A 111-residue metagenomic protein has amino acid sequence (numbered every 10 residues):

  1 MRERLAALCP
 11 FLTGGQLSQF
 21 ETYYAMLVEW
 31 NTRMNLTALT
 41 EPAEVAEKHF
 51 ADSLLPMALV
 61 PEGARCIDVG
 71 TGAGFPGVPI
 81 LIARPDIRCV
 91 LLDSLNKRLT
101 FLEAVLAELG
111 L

Functional and structural regions predicted by a protein language model:
M1-G63, K97-T100, A104-L109: Class I SAM-dependent transferase core
K48, C66, A83-I87: Alpha-helix termini
G63-G72: Conserved class I S-adenosyl-L-methionine
A73-D86: Conserved SAM-binding loop of SAM-dependent methyltransferases across substrates and taxa, primarily the Class I
I87, G110-L111: A short helix-to-beta-strand connector/capping loop
R88-D93: Conserved SAM-binding motif I beta-strand of class I
